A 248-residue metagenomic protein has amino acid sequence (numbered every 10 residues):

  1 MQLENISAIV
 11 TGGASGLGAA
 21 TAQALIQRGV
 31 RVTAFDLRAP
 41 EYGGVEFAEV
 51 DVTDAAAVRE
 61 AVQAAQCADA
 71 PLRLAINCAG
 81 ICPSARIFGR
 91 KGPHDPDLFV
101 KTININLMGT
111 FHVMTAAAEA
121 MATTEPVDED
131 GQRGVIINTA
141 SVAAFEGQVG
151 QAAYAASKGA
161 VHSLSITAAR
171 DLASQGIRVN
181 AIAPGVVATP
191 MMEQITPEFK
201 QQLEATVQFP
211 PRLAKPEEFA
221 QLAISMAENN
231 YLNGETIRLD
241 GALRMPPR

Functional and structural regions predicted by a protein language model:
C82-V100, T123-E129, G150-A153, E193: Conserved mid-core segment of classical short-chain dehydrogenase/reductases
N104, E198-E218: Catalytic Tyr-x(3-8)-Lys segment
M114, S157, S165: Active-site helix of classical SDR
E119, A169-D171: Alpha-helical segment proximal to the catalytic Tyr-Lys
S141: Residue(s) in the substrate-gating loop at a strand-loop-helix junction that position the organic substrate next
A173, R178, L232-E235: Short, small/polar-rich loop/turn modules that mediate ligand/substrate recognition or access, typified
K215-L239, R244: C-terminal substrate-recognition "lid" of short-chain dehydrogenase/reductases
